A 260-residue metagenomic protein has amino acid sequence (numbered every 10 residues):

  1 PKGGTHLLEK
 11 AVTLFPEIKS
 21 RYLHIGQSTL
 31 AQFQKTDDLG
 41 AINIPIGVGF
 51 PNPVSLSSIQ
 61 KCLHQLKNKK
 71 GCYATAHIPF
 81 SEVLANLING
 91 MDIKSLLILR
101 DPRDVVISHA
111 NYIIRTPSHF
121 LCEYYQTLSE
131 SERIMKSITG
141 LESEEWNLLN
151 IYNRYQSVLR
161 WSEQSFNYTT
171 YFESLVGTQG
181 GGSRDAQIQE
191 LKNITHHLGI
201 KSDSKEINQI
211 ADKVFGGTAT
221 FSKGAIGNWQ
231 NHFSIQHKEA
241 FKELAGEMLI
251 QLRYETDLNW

Functional and structural regions predicted by a protein language model:
P1-S131, G140-S165, T169-T170, G177: PAPS-dependent sulfotransferase catalytic domain
I59-L63, Y124, S131-S137, I194 (+2 more regions): Generic structural signal of hydrophobic/aromatic residues within well-ordered alpha-helices of folded domains
E144, R154, L159-S162, T169 (+1 more regions): PAPS-dependent sulfotransferases, especially Golgi type II membrane carbohydrate sulfotransferases
